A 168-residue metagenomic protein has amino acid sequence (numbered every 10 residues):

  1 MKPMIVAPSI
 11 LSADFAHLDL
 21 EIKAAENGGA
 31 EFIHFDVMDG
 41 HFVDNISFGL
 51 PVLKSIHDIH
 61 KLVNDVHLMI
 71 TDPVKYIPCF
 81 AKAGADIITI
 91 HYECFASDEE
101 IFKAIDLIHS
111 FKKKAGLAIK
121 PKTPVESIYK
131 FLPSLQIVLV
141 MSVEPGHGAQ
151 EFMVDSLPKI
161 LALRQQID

Functional and structural regions predicted by a protein language model:
M1-T89, F95-K103, L107-S110, K114-A115 (+3 more regions): Conserved N-terminal beta1-alpha1 strand-loop-helix module at the mouth
A118-K122: Short gly/ser/thr-rich secondary-structure transition/capping motifs
V143-P145: Short glycine-rich anion-binding loops that position phosphate/pyrophosphate groups of nucleotides and phosphorylated
D168: Conserved phosphotransfer cores of two-component systems
